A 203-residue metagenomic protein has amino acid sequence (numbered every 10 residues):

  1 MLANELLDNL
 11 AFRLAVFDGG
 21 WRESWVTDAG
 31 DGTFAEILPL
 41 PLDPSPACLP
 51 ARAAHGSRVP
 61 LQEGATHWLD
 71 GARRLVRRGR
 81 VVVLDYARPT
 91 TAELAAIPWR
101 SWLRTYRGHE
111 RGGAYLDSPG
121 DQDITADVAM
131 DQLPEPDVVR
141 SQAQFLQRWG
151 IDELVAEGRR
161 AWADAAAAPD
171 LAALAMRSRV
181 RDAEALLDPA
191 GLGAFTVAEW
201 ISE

Functional and structural regions predicted by a protein language model:
L2-P50, A96-R107: A mobile, often basic/glycine-rich helix-loop segment that functions as the active-site lid/recognition loop
S45-E203: Long, Lys/Arg- and hydrophobic-enriched amphipathic alpha-helices
